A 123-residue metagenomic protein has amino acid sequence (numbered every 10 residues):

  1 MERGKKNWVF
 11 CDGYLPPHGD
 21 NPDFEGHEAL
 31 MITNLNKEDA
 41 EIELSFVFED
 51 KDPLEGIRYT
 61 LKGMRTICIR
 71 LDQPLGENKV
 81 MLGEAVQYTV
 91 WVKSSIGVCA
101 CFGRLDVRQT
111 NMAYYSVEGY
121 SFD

Functional and structural regions predicted by a protein language model:
M1-D123: Gly/Pro-rich, tryptophan- and cysteine-flecked surface segments typical of secreted/extracellular proteins
